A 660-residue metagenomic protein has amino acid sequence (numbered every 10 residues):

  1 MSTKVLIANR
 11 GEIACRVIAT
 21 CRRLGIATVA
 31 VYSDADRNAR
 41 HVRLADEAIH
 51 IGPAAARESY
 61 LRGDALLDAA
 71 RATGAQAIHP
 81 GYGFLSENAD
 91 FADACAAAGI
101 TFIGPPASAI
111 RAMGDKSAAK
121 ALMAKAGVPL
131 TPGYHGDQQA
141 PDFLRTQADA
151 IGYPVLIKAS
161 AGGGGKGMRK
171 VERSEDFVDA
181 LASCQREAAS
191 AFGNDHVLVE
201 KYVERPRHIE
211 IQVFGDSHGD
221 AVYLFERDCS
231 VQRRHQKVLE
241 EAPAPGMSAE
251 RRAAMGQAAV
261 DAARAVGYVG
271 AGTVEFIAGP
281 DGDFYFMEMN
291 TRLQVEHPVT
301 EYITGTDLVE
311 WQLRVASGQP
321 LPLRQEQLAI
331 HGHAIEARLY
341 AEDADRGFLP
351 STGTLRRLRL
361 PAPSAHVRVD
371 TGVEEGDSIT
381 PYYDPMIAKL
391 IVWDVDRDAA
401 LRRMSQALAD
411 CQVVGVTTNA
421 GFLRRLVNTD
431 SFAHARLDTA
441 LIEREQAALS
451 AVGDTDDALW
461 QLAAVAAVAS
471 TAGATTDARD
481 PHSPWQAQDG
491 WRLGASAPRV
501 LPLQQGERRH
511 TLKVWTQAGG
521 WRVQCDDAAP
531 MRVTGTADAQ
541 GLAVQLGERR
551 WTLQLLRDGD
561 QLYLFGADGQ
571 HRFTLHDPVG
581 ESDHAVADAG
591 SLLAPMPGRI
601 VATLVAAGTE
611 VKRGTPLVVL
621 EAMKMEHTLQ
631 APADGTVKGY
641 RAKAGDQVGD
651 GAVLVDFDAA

Functional and structural regions predicted by a protein language model:
M1-V274, A278-H297: N-terminal beta-alpha lobe that positions the nucleotide/phosphoryl donor in ATP/NTP-coupled carboxylate activation
A77, E87-A94, E336, R346 (+1 more regions): Structured, non-catalytic alpha/beta "coupling" segments that mediate domain-domain communication and provide generic
R173, G215-D220, G279-G282, A362 (+3 more regions): Short acidic-glycine loop/turn motifs at beta-strand connectors
A259, P298-D527, P616, D650-A659: Catalytic cores of soluble metabolic enzymes centered on carboxylation/carboxyl-transfer
D307, T516-W551: Conserved nucleotide-binding/hydrolysis modules and their immediate coupling elements across P-loop/ASCE NTPase motors
L323-H331, E443-Q446, S450, Q570-A594: Long, charged amphipathic helices and adjacent flexible linkers at domain junctions
S582-A660: Structured functional modules or segments
